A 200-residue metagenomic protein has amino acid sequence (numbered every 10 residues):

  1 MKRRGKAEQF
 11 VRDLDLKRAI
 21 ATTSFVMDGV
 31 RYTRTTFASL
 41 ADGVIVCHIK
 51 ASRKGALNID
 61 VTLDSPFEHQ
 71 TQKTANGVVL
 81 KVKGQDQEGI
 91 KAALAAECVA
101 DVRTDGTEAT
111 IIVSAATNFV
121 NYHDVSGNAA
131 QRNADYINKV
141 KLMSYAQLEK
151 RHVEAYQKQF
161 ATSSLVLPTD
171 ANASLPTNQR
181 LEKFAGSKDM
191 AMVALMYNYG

Functional and structural regions predicted by a protein language model:
M1-A191: Beta-sandwich/jelly-roll carbohydrate-recognition scaffolds of carbohydrate-active enzymes
V193-G200: Extended, hydrophobic/aromatic-rich amphipathic alpha-helical segments that build helical scaffolds
